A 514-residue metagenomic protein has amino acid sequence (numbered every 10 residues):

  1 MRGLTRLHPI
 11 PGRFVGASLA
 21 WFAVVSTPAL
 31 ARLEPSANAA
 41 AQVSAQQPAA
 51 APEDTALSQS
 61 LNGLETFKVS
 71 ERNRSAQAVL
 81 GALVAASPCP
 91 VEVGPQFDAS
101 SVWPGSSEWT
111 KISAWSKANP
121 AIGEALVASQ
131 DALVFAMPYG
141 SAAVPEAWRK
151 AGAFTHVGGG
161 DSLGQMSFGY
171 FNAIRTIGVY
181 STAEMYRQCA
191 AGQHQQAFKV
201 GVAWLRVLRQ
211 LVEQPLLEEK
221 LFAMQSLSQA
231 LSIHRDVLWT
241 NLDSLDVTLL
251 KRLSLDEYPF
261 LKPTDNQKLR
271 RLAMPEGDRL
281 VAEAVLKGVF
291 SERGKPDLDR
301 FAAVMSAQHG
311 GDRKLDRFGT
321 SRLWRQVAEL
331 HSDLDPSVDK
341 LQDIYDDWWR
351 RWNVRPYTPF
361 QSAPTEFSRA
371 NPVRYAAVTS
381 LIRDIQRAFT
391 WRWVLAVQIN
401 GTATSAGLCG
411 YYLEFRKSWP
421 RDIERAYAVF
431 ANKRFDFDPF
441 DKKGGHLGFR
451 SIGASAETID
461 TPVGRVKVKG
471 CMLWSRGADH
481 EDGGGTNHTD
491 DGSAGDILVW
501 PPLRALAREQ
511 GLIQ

Functional and structural regions predicted by a protein language model:
M1-L4, A31: Initiator methionine at the very start of the polypeptide chain
G3-G16: Bacterial N-terminal signal peptides that target proteins for export
V15-S26: Bacterial N-terminal signal peptides
L30-Q514: Short acidic linear motifs
